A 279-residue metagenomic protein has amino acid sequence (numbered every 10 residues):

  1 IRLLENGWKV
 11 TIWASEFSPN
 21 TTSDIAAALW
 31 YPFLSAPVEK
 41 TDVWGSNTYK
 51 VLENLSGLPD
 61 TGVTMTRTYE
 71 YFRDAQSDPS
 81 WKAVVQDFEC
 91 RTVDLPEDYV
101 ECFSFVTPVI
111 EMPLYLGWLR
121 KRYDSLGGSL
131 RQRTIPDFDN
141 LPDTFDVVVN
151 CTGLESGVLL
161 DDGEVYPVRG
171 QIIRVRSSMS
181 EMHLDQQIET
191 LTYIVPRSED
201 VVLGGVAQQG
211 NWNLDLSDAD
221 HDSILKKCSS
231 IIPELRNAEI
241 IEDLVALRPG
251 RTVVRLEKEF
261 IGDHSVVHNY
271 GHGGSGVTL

Functional and structural regions predicted by a protein language model:
E5-D24: Glycine-rich FAD pyrophosphate-binding loop
A27-P32, T66-F72, G157-Q186, L225-R236: Central beta-strand plus flanking loop segment that forms part of the substrate or channel wall within the catalytic
P37-N47, C102-W118, D215-D220, G273-L279: Short beta-strand to alpha-helix junction loop
N47-L126, R251: Flavin (FAD/FMN) cofactor-binding and adjacent substrate-gating region of FAD-dependent oxidoreductase domains
N54, V165, M179-E181, S198-V202 (+2 more regions): Flavin-binding catalytic cores
W118, A238-L279: C-terminal catalytic lobe of FAD-dependent flavoproteins
G128-D143: A conserved short coil-to-beta-strand element within the FAD-binding core of flavoproteins
F145-V147, C151-G157: Glycine-/small-residue-rich beta->alpha transition segments that form the dinucleotide
